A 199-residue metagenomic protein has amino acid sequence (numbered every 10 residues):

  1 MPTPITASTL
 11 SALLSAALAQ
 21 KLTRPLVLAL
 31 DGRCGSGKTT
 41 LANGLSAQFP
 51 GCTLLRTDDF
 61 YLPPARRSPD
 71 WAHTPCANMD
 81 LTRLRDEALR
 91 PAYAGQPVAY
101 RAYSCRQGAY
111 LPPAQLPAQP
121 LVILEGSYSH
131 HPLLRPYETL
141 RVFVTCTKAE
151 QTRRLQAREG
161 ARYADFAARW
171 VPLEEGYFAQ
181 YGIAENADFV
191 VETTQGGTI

Functional and structural regions predicted by a protein language model:
M1-L28: Extreme N-terminal, non-catalytic leader segments that precede Walker-type/kinase nucleotide-binding cores
R33: P-loop (Walker A) phosphate-binding loop of NTP-binding proteins
K38: Conserved lysine of the Walker
L41: Hydrophobic positions on the alpha1 helix immediately C-terminal to the Walker A/P-loop
G51-A65: Short beta-strand-centered segment that lines the nucleotide-binding/catalytic pocket of NTP-utilizing
L62-Y110, A114, L121-V122: Conserved nucleotide-sensing/catalytic segment adjacent to the nucleotide-binding pocket in NTP-handling enzymes
A109, P113, H131, A161-I199: Small-molecule kinase domains that catalyze NTP-dependent phosphoryl transfer to phosphate-bearing small molecules
A109-R158: ATP-dependent NMP and nucleoside kinases share a basic, alpha-helical "lid"
